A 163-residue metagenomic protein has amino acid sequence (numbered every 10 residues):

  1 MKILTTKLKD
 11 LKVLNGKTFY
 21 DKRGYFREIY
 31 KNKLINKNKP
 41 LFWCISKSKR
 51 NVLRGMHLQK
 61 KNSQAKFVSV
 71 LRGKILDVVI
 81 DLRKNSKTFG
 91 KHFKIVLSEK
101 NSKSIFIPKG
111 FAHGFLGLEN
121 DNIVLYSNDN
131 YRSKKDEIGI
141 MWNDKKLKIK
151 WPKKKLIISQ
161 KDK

Functional and structural regions predicted by a protein language model:
M1-K100, D121-V124, N128-K163: Non-catalytic, conserved peripheral segments adjacent to functional cores
L97-N120: Conserved metal-binding segment of the jelly-roll/cupin
